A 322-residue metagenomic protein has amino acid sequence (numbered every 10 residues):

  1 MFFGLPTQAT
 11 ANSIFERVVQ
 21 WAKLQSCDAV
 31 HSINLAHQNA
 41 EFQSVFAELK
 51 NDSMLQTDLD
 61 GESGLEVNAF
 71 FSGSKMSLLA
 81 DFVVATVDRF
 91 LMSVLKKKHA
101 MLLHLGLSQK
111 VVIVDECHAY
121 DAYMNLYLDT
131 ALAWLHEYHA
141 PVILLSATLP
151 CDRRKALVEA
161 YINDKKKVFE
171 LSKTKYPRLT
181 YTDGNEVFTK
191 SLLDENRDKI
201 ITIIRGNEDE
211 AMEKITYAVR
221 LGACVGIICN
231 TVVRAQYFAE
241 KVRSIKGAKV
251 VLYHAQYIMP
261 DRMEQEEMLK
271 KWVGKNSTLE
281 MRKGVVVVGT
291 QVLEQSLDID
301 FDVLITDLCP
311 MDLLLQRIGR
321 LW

Functional and structural regions predicted by a protein language model:
M1-W322: N-terminal helicase ATP-binding lobe
